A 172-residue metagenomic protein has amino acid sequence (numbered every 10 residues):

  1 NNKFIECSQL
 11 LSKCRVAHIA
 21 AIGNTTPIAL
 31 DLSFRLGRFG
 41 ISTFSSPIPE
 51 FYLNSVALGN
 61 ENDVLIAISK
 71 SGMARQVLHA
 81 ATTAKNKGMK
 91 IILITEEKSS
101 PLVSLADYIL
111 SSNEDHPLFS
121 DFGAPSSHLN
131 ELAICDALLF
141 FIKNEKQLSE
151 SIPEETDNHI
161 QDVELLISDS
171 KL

Functional and structural regions predicted by a protein language model:
N1-K13: A short, well-structured juxtamembrane/interface segment
N2, H18, I167-S170: Short secondary-structure junctions and interdomain/linker hinges
S12-A133, A137-K146: Glycine-rich phosphate-binding loops that contact phosphosugars or nucleotide phosphates
P101, E145-L172: Internal, active-site/partner-interface "lid" segment
